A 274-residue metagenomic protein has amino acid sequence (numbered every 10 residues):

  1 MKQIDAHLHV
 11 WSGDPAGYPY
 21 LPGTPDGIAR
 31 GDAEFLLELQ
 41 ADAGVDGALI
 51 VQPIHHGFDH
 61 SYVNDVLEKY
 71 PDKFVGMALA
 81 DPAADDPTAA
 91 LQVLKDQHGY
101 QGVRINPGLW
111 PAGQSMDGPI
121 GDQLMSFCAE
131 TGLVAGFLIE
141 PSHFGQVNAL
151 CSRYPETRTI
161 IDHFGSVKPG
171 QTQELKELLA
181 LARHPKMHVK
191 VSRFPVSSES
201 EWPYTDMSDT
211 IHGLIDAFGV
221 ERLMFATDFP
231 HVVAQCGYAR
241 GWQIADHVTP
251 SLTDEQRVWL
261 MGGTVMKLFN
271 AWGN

Functional and structural regions predicted by a protein language model:
M1-I4, A29-G47, H212-G213, F218-M224 (+1 more regions): Mid-to-C-terminal alpha-helical segments outside catalytic/metal-binding sites
M1-P19: Replace "His-x-His-based motif
I4-L8, A48-V51, V75-A78, Q101-I105 (+4 more regions): Hydrophobic faces of well-ordered beta-strands that scaffold small-molecule active sites in alpha/beta enzyme cores
H7, Q40, V63, L94 (+6 more regions): Conserved, mostly hydrophobic/aromatic
P22-A29, E34-G57, K73-D81, Q101-I105 (+1 more regions): Divalent metal-dependent hydrolysis catalytic cores, especially in the metallo-beta-lactamase
R30-L39, A84-K95, Q173-E174: Short, acidic/polar
G57-S142, A149, K190-S197, E201: Active-site gating/metal-coordination segments in enzymes
S115-M224: Catalytic pocket-lining loop regions of alpha/beta-barrel enzymes, especially the amidohydrolase/enolase/GH5 lineages
